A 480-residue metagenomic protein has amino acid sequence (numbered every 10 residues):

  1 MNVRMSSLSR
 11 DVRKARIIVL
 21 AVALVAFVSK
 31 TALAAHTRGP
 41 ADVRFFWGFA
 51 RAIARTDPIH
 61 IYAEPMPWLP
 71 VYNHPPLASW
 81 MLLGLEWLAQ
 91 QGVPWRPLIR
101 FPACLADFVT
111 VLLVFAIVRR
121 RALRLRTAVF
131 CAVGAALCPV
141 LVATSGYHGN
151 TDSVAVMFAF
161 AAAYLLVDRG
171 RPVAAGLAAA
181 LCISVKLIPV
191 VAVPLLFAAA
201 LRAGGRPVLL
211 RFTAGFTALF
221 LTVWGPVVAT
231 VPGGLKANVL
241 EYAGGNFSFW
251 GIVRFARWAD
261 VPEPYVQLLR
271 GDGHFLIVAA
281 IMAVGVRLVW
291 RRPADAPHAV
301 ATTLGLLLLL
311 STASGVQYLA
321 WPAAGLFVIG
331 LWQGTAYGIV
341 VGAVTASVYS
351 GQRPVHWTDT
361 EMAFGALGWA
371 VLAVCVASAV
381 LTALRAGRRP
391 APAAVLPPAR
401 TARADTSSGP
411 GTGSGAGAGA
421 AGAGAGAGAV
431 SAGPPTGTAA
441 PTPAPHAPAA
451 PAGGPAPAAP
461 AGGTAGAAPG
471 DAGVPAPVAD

Functional and structural regions predicted by a protein language model:
M1-A32, R119, G387, R400 (+4 more regions): Start-transfer (signal-anchor) and selected internal transmembrane alpha helices of multi-pass inner/ER membrane
N2, V191-A218: Perimembrane helix-loop-helix junctions
A26, C131-L137, A179, I183: Short helix- or helix-capping micro-motifs that position conserved polar/aromatic residues at function-defining sites
F45-P70, L77, L85-A89, A229-A237: Extracytosolic helix-loop segments that constitute the early lumenal/periplasmic catalytic or substrate-binding loops
P97-A122, M282-L288: Transmembrane-helix motifs of polytopic, lipid-linked glycan transferases
L113, A155-R171, L304: Specific aromatic-rich, kink-prone transmembrane helix
R120, E241-L310, L381, R385-A391 (+1 more regions): Aromatic/glycine/proline-enriched transmembrane-helix motif characteristic of membrane-embedded glycan-assembly enzymes
Q333-A404, P477-D480: Aromatic-enriched
